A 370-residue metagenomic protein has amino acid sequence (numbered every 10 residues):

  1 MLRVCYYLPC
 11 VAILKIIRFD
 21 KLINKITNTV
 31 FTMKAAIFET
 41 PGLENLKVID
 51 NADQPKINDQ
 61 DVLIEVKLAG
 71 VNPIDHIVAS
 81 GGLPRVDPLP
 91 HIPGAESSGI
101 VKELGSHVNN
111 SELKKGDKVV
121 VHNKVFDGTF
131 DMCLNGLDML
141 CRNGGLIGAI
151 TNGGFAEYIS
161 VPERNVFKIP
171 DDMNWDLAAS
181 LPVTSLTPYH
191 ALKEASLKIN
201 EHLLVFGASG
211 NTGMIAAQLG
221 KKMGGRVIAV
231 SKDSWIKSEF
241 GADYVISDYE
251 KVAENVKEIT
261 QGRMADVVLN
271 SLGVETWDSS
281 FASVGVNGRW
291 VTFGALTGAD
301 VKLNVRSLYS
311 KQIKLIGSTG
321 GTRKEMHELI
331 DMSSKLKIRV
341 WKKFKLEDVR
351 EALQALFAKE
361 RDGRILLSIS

Functional and structural regions predicted by a protein language model:
F31-M33, D278, R323-S370: C-terminal hydrophobic helical "lid"/dimerization subdomain of Rossmann-like NAD(P)H-dependent oxidoreductases
Q54-A69, G82-L134, P170-D172: Glycine-rich beta-strand-centered segment in the early N-terminal region that forms part of a ligand/cofactor-binding
V125-G207: NAD(P)H dinucleotide-binding glycine-rich loop of Rossmann-like/cofactor-binding domains, especially the beta1-alpha1
M173-E250: Mid-domain Rossmann-like dinucleotide-binding core that forms the NAD(H)/NADP(H) cofactor-binding site
R226-I228, E239-K314: Glycine-rich cofactor phosphate-binding loops and adjacent beta1-alpha1 units of small-molecule cofactor enzyme domains
